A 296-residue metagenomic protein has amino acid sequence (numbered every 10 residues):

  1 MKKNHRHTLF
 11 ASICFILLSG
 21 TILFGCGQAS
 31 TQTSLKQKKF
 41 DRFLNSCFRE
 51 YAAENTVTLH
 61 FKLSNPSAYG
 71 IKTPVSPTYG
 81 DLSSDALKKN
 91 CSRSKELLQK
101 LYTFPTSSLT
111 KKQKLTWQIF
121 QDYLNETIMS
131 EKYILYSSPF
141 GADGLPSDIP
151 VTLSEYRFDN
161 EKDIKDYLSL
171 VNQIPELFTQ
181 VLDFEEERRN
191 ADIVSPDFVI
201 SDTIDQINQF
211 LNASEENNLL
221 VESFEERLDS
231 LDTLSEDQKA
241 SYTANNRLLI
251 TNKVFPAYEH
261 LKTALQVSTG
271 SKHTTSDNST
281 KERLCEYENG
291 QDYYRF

Functional and structural regions predicted by a protein language model:
M1-K2, G20: Short, cationic/aromatic linear interface patches that serve as DNA/RNA-contacting surfaces or protein-partner docking
K2-I13: Bacterial N-terminal signal peptides that target proteins for export
H7, G20, S30-Q32: Intrinsically disordered/low-complexity terminal segments and short unstructured peptides
F15-S19: Hydrophobic membrane-insertion alpha-helices, especially the h-region of bacterial N-terminal signal peptides
I22-G25: C-terminal motif of bacterial Sec signal peptides marking the signal peptidase cleavage site
G27-F296: N-terminal maturation segment of proteins
